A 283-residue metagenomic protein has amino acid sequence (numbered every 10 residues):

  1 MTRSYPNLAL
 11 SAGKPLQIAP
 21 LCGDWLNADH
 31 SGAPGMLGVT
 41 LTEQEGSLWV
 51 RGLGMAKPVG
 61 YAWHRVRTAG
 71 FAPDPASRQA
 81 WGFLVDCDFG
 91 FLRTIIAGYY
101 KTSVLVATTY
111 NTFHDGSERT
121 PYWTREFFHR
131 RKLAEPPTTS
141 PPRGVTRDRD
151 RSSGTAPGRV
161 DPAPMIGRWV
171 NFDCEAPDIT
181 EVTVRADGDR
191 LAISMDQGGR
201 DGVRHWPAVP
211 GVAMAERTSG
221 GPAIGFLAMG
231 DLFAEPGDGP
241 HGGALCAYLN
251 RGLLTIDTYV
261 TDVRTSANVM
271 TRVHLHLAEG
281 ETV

Functional and structural regions predicted by a protein language model:
M1-M36, E45-W49, G54-A56, A76-R78 (+5 more regions): Amphipathic/hydrophobic helical signal segments and adjacent flexible N-terminal regions that mediate secretion
A19, L26-R93, A163, V170-G242: Central antiparallel beta-sheet cores of small beta-barrel/beta-sandwich binding domains
A247: Segments forming oxygen-rich coordination pockets for charged ligands
